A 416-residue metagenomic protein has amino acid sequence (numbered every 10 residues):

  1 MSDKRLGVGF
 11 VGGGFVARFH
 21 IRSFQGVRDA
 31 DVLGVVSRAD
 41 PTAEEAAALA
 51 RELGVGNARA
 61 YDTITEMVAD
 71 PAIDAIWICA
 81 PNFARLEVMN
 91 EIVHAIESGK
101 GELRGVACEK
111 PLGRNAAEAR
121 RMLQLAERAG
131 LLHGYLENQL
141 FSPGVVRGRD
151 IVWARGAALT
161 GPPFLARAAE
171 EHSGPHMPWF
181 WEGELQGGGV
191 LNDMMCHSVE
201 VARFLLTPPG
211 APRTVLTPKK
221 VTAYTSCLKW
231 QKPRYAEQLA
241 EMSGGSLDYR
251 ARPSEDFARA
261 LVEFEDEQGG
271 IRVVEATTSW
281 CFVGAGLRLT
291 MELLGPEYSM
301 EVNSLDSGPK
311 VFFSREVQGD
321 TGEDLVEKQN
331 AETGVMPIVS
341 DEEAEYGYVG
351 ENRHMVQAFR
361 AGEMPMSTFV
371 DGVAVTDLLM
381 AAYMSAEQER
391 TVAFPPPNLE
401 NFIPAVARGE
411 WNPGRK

Functional and structural regions predicted by a protein language model:
M1-L53: N-terminal Rossmann-like dinucleotide-binding module
A50-V55, V93-G105, A154-L159, L206-V215 (+1 more regions): Alpha-helix termini
G56-E127, G144: Beta-loop-alpha module in the N-terminal Rossmann-like domain of NAD(P)-dependent dehydrogenases, especially those
C79, T277-T278, E292-G295: Short, well-ordered coil/turn residues at beta-beta hairpins and beta-strand->alpha-helix junctions within
A107-P178, S198-V199: A contiguous active-site-proximal alpha/beta segment in oxidoreductase catalytic domains
H176-G183, N330-G334: The feature captures the short pre-catalytic strand/loop hairpin that immediately precedes and shapes the active-site
P178-G286, V370: Rossmann-like dinucleotide-binding domain that binds NAD(P)(H)
L228-A251, F257-L261, D266-Q268, L289-V370 (+3 more regions): C-terminal glycine/acidic-rich active-site capping loop/insertion
